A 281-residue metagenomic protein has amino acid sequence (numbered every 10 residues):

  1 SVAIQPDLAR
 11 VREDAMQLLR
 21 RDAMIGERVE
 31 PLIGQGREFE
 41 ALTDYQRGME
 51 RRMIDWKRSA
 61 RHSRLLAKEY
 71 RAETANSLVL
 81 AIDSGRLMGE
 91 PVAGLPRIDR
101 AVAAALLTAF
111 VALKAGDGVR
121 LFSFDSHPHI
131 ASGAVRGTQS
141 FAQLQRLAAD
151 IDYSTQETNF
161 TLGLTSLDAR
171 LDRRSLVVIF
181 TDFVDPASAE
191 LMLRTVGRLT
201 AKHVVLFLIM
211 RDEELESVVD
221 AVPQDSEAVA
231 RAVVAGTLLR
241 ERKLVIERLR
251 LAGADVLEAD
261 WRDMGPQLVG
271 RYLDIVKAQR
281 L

Functional and structural regions predicted by a protein language model:
S1-Q139, R174-F180, A187-E190, R194-R198: An amphipathic, basic-hydrophobic helix/alpha-beta surface used to engage anionic, phosphate-rich ligands or surfaces
A3-A15, D22, R173, A187 (+1 more regions): Von Willebrand factor type A / integrin I
L32, I98, A134, Y153-E157 (+3 more regions): Hydrophobic alpha-helical scaffolding
M53, A148-D152, V177-T181, A230-R231: Short, basic, glycine/proline-bearing loop/turn elements
A109-F110, T165-D168, V269: Generic structural signal for well-ordered alpha-helical scaffold segments
F124-H127, T165, G265: A glycine-rich phosphate-binding loop feature that marks nucleotide/adenosyl-phosphate handling sites
S132-R146, M264-G265, Y272: Short, electropositive alpha-helical surface patch
S140-L176: Von Willebrand factor
